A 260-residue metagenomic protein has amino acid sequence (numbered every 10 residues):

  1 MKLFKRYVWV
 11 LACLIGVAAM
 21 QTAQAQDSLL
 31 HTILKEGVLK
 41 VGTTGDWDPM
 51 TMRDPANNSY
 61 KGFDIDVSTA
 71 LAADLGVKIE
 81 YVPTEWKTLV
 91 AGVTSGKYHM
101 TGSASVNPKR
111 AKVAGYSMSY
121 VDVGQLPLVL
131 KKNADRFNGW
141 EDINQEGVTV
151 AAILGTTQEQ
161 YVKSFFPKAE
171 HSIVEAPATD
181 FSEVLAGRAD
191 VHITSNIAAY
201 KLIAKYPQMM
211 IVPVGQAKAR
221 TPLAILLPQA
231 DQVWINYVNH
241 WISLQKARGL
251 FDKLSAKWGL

Functional and structural regions predicted by a protein language model:
A25-A104, K112: Extracytoplasmic small-molecule ligand-binding "clamshell" domains of the periplasmic binding protein/Venus flytrap
D27-S28, T157-S172, P213, I242-L260: Ligand-binding clefts/hinges and TM-proximal coupling segments of bilobed small-molecule sensing domains
L30, Y60-D64, A111-V123, I211-G215 (+1 more regions): A structural signal for short loop-to-beta-strand junctions that line the ligand-binding cleft of periplasmic/secreted
T43-W47, V82-K87, G96, M100-P108 (+5 more regions): Beta->alpha turn/N-cap motifs
I65, E80-A91, S172-A186, T221: Short helix-initiation/N-cap motifs at beta->coil->alpha
T88-A91, A104-V113, Q160-S164, L185-A186 (+1 more regions): A ligand-binding cleft/hinge motif common to bilobed small-molecule-binding domains
D122-L126, Y200-S243, L260: Periplasmic-binding protein-like
K131-V148: Flexible hinge/capping segments at coil-to-helix
